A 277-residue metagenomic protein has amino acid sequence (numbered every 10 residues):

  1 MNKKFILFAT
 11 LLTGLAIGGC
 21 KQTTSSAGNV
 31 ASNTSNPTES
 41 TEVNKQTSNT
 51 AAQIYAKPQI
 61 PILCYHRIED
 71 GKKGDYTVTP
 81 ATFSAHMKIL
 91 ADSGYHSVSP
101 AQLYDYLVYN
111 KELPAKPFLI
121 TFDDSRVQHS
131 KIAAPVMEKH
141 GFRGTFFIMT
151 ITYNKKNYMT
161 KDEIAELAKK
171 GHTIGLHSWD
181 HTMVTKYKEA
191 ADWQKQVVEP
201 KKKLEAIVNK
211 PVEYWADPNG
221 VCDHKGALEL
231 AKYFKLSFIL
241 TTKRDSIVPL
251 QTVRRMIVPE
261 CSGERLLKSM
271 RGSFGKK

Functional and structural regions predicted by a protein language model:
M1-F5: Positively charged n-region of N-terminal signal peptides that target proteins for export
I6-T13: Sec-dependent N-terminal signal peptides
A16-G19: C-terminal motif of bacterial Sec signal peptides marking the signal peptidase cleavage site
K21-T23: Bacterial signal peptide processing site
S25, N29-T121, R126-Q128, H181 (+1 more regions): C-terminal active-site subregion of NodB/CE4 polysaccharide deacetylases
A134-F142, M159-G175, A231: Acidic (Asp/Glu)-rich catalytic clusters
N157-I164, D192-Q196: Charged helix-capping and loop-helix junction motifs
